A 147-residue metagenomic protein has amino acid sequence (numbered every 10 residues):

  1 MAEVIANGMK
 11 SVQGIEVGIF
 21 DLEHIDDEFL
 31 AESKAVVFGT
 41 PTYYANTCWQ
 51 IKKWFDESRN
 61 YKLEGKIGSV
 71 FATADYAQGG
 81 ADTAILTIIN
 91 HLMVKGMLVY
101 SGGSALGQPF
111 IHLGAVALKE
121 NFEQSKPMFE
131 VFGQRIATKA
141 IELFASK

Functional and structural regions predicted by a protein language model:
M1-L63, G107, I111, A117-K147: N-terminal beta1-alpha1-beta2 submodule of the flavodoxin-like/Rossmannoid cofactor-binding fold
K66: Cys/His-rich Zn2+-binding "zinc-finger" mini-domains, especially FYVE domains and B-box/RING-like TRIM modules
S69-H112, E123-P127: Short, glycine-/small-residue-rich phosphate/pyrophosphate-handling segment
